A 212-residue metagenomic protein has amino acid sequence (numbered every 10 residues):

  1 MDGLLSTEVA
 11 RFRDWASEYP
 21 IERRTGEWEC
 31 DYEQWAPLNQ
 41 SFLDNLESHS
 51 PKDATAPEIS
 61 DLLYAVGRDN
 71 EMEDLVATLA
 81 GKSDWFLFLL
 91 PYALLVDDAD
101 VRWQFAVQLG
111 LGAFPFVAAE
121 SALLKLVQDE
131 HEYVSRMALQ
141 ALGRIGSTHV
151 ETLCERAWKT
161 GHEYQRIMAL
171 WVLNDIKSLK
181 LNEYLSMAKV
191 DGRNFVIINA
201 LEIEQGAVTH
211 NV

Functional and structural regions predicted by a protein language model:
M1-V117: Extended repeat-based scaffolds of very large eukaryotic assembly and lipid-transport proteins
L46-S60, G81-L95, F114-Q128, S147-K159 (+2 more regions): Amphipathic alpha-helical scaffolding segments comprising HEAT/armadillo-like alpha-solenoid repeats
D69-M72, R102, S135, R166 (+1 more regions): Residue-level detector of extended alpha-helical repeat arrays and alpha-solenoid scaffolds
L75-V76, F105, A138, A169 (+1 more regions): Conserved hydrophobic register position within alpha-solenoid helical repeats
D97-D98, E130-H131, G161-H162, G192-I197: Short inter-helical turns and helix N-cap capping residues of alpha-solenoid HEAT/ARM repeat scaffolds
Q108, R136-A141: Basic (Lys/Arg-enriched) interaction patch that binds polyanionic ligands
N174, S186-A188, G192-E202: Solenoidal tandem-repeat scaffolds enriched in leucines and small polar residues
